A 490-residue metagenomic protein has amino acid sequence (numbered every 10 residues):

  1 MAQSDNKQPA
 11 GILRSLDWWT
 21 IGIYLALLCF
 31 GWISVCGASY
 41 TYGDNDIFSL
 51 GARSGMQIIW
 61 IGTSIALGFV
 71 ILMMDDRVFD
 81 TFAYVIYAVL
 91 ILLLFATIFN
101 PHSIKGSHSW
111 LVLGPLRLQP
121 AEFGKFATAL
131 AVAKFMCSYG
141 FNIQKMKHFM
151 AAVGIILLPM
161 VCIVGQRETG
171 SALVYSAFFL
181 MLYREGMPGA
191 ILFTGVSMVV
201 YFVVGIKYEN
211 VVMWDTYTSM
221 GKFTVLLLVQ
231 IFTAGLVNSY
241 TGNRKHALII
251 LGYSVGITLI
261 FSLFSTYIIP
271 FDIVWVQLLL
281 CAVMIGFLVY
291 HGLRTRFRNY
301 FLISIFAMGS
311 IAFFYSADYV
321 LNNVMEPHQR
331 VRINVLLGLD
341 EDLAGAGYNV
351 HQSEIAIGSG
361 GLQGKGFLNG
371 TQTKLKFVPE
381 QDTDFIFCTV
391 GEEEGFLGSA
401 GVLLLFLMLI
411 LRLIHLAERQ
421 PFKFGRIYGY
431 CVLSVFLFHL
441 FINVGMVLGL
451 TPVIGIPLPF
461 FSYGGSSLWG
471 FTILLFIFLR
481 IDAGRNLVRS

Functional and structural regions predicted by a protein language model:
M1-A10, I231-N238, I249-F261, N443-S490: A juxtamembrane structural motif centered on a specific transmembrane helix
K7-Y24: N-terminal membrane topogenic signal
I12-R14, F149, L375-V378, Q420-P421: Helix-boundary and loop/linker segments of multi-pass membrane transporters
L25-S34, T41-G43, I47-A344, C388-M446 (+2 more regions): Hydrophobic alpha-helical transmembrane segments of multi-pass inner membrane proteins, especially in bacterial systems
P115-G124, Q166-R167, G361, V453-T472: Glycine/serine-rich anion-binding loops at beta->alpha junctions that coordinate negatively charged ligand groups
E168-L173, G364-G370, Q381-T383, I454 (+2 more regions): Transmembrane helix boundary and interhelical junction motifs in multipass membrane proteins
E354-I357, G361-E394: Long extracytoplasmic/lumenal interhelical loops at the membrane interface of multi-pass membrane proteins
